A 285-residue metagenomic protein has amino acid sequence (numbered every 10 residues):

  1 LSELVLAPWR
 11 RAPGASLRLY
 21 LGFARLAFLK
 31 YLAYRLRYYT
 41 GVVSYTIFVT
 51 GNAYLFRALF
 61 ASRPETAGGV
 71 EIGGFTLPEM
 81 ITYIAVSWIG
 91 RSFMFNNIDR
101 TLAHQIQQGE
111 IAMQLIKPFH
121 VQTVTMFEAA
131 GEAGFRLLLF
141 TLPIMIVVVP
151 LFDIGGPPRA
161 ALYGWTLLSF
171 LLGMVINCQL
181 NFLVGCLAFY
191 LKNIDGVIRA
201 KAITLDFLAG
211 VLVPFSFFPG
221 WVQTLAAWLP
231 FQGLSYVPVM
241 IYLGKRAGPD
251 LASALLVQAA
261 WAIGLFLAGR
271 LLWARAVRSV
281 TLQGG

Functional and structural regions predicted by a protein language model:
L1-G285: Hydrophobic transmembrane alpha-helices and immediately adjacent juxtamembrane helices of multi-pass inner-membrane
